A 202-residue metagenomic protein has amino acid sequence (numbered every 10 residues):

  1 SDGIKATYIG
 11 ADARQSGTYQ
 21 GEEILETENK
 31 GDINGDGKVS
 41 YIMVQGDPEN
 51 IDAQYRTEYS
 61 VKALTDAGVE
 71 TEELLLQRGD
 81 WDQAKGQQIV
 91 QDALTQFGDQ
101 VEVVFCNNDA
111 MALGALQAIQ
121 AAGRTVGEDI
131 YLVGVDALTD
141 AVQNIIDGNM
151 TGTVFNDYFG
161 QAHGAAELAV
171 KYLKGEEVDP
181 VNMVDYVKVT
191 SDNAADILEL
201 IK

Functional and structural regions predicted by a protein language model:
S1-A13, D109-G114: Beta-alpha junction/loop-to-helix N-cap segments that form part of ligand/metal-binding clefts
T7-G10, S40-V44, L74-L76, E102-C106 (+2 more regions): Structural recognition of the beta-strand scaffold that forms the well-ordered cores of secreted hydrolase catalytic
I9-K38, Q54-Y55, A84-Q87, A137-A141 (+1 more regions): Hydrophobic alpha-helical segments within soluble ligand-binding/sensing domains
D12-S16, Q20, V39-A63, T71-E72 (+2 more regions): Extracytoplasmic ligand-binding site segments that recognize negatively charged/polar headgroups
E22-K30, V61, T65-V69, Q91-D99 (+3 more regions): Sec-exported extracytoplasmic/periplasmic mature domains
K38, M43-P48, D52, K62-A67 (+1 more regions): Hinge/cleft segment of the Venus flytrap/periplasmic-binding protein
Y59-S60, L75-Q143: Hydrophobic alpha-helical
Q117-F159, H163-M183, T190-S191: Exported/periplasmic ABC-transporter solute-binding proteins
